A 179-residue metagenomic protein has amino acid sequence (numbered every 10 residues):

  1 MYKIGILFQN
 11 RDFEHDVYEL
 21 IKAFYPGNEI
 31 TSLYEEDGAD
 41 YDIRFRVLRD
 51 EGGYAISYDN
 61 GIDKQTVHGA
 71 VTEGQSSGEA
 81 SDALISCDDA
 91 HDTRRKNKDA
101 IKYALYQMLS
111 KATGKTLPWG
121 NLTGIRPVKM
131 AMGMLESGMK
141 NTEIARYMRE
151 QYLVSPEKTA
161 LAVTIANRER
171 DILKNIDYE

Functional and structural regions predicted by a protein language model:
M1-E29, S155: Short, charged N-terminal beta->alpha structural module
R11, N97, P118-T123: Structural motif
I21, G27-G74, G78-D92, K98-I101: Short, well-ordered secondary-structure micro-motifs within conserved domains or adaptor modules
H91-T116: Accessory, often N-terminal, substrate/partner-engagement and coupling regions that sit outside the core NTP/cofactor
T113-T116, E136-S137, N141-E179: N-terminal [4Fe-4S]-dependent radical SAM core
